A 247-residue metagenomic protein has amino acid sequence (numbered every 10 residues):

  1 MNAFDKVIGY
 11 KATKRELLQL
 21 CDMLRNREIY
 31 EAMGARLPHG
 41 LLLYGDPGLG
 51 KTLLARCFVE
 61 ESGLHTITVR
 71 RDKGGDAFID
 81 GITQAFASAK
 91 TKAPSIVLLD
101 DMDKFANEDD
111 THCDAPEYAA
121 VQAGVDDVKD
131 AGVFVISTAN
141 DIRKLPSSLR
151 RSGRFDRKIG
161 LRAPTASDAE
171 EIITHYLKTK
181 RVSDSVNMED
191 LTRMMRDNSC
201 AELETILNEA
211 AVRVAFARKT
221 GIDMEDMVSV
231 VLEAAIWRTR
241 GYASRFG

Functional and structural regions predicted by a protein language model:
N2, A166-G247: C-terminal alpha-helical "lid" subdomain
N2-T192: Walker A/P-loop NTP-binding motif of AAA+ ATPase domains
